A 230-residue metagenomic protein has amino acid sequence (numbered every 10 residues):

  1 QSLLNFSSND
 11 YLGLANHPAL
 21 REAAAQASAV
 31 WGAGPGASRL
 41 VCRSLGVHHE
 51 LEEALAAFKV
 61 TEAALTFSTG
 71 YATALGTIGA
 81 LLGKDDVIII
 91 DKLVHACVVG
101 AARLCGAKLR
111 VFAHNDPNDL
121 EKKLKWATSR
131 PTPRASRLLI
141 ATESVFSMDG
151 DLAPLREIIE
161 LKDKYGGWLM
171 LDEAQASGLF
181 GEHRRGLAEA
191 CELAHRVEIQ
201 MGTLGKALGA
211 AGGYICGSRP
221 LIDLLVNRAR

Functional and structural regions predicted by a protein language model:
Q1-A33, G167: N-terminal "arm"/small-domain region of PLP-dependent enzymes with the aminotransferase-like
D10, R110, H114-L171: Active-site phosphate-binding strand-loop segment of PLP-dependent enzymes
L14-A15, L187-A190, G202, Y214-R219: Short beta-strand-to-turn element immediately C-terminal to the catalytic PLP-Schiff-base lysine in fold type I
E22, Q26-G70: Conserved N-terminal alpha-helix of the aminotransferase class I/II PLP-enzyme fold
T77-A96: Conserved PLP-anchoring active-site segment centered on the Schiff-base-forming lysine
G166, G186-L204, V226: Conserved active-site segment immediately N-terminal to the catalytic lysine that forms the internal aldimine
I199-M201, A211-R230: Conserved core segment of the aminotransferase class I/II
